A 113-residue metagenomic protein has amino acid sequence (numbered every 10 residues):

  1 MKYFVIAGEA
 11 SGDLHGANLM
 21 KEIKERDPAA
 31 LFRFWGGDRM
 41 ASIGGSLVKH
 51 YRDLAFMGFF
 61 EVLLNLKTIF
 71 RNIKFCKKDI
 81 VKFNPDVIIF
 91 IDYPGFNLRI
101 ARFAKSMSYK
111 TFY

Functional and structural regions predicted by a protein language model:
Y3-Y113: Active-site and donor-binding regions of nucleotide-sugar-utilizing enzymes
